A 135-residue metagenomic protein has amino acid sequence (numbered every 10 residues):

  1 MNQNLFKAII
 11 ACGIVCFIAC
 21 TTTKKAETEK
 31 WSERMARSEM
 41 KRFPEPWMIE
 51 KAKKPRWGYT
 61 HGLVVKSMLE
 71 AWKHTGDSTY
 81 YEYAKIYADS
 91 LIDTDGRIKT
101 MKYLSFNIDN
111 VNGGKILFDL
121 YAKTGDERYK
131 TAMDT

Functional and structural regions predicted by a protein language model:
M1-A26: Bacterial Sec-dependent N-terminal signal peptides
I9-A11, K53, K102: Residues embedded in well-ordered secondary-structure elements
T23-I92, E127-K130, D134-T135: Low-complexity, Ser/Thr/Pro/Gly-enriched N-terminal "stalk/linker" regions
I49-K53, I98, Y121-A122: Short amphipathic alpha-helical segments at helix-loop
W57-K73, S105-A122: Well-ordered alpha-helical segments within folded domains of soluble proteins
D77-F118: Mid-chain, structured segments of secreted extracytoplasmic proteins
